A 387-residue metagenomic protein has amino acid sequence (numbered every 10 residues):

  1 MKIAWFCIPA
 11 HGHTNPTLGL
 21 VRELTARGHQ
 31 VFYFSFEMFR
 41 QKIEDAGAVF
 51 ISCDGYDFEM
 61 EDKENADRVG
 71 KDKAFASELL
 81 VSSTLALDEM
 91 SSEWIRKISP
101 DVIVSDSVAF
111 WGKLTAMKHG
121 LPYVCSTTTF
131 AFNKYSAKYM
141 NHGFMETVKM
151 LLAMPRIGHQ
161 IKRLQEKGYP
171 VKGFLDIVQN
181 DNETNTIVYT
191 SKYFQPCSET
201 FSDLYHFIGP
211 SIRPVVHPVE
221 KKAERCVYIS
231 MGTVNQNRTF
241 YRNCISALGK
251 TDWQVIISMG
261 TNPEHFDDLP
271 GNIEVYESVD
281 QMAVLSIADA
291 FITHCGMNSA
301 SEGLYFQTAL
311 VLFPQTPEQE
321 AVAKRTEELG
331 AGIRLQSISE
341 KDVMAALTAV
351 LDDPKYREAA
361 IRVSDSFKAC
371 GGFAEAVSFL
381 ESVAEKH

Functional and structural regions predicted by a protein language model:
M1, E183-T184, K222-V227: A short, charged/proline- and glycine-enriched loop that marks the coil->beta-strand transition at the N-terminal
M1-V148, T239, N243, G249-H387: Glycosyltransferase specificity loop/lid
F6, F75-L79, R156-R163, C226-T233: Short, basic, glycine/proline-bearing loop/turn elements
I95, V178-Q179, V219, A283: Structural motif
A109-F110, F130-F132, S191-Q195, I212-R213 (+1 more regions): Short, solvent-exposed loop/turn segments at secondary-structure junctions
Y123-P196, S202: Active-site-proximal region of nucleotide-activated glycan assembly enzymes, centered on histidine/acidic-rich loops
C125, N185-Y189, F207, Y228-I229 (+1 more regions): Short hydrophobic-aromatic micro-motifs
E199-E264: Conserved catalytic-core segment of nucleotide-activated headgroup transferases in glycan assembly
